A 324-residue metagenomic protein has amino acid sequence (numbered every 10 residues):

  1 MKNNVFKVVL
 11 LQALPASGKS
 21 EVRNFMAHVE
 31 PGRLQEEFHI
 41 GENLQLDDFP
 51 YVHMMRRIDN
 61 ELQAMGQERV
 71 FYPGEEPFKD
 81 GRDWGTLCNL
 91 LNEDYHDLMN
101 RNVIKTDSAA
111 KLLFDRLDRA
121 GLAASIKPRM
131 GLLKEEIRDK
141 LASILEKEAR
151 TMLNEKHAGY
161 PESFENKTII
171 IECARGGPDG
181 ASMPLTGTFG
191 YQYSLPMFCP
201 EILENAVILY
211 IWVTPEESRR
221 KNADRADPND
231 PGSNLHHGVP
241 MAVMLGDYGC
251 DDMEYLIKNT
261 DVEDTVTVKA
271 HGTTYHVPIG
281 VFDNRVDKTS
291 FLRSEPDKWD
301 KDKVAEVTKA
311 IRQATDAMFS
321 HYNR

Functional and structural regions predicted by a protein language model:
M1-R324: Glycine-rich phosphate-binding loop of ATP-dependent small-molecule kinases
